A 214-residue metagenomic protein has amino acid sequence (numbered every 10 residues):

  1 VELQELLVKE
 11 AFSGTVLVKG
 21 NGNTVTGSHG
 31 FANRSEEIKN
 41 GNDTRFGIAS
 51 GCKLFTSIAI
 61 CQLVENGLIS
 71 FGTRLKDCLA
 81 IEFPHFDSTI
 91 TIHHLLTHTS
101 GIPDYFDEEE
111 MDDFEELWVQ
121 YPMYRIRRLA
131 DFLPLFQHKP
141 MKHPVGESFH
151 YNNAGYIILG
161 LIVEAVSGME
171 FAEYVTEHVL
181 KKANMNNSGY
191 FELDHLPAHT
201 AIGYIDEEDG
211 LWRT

Functional and structural regions predicted by a protein language model:
V1-I48, S70, H138, H195 (+2 more regions): Short, conserved catalytic-motif segment at the N-terminal edge
E2-L6, A32-N33, I81-E82, Q120 (+2 more regions): Intrinsically disordered, low-complexity segments enriched in polar/charged residues with Gly/Pro, especially when
L3, V16, G22, K53-T56 (+6 more regions): Residue-level preference for non-acidic, small/hydrophobic
E10-G14, E36-H94, H143-A154: Short active-site loop at a secondary-structure junction that contains or immediately precedes the catalytic residue(s)
T15, F71-G72, A172, S188: A local structural micro-motif
F31-N33, R74-I81, M111-V119: Short linear capping/connector segments at secondary-structure termini
D87-T214: Short, surface-exposed loop or secondary-structure junction motifs that flank catalytic or metal-binding residues
